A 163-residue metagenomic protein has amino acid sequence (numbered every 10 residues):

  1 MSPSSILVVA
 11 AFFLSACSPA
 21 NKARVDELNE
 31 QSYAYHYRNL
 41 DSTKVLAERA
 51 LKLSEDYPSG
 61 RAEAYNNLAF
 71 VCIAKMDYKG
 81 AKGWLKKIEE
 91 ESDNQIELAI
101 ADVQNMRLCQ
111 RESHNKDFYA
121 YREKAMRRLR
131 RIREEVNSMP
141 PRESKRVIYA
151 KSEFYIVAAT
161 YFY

Functional and structural regions predicted by a protein language model:
M1-V9: Sec-dependent signal peptide recognition, specifically the positively charged N-region followed immediately by
A10-S18: Hydrophobic h-region of N-terminal signal peptides that target proteins for export in Gram-negative bacteria
C17-Y163: A "functional boundary" signal
